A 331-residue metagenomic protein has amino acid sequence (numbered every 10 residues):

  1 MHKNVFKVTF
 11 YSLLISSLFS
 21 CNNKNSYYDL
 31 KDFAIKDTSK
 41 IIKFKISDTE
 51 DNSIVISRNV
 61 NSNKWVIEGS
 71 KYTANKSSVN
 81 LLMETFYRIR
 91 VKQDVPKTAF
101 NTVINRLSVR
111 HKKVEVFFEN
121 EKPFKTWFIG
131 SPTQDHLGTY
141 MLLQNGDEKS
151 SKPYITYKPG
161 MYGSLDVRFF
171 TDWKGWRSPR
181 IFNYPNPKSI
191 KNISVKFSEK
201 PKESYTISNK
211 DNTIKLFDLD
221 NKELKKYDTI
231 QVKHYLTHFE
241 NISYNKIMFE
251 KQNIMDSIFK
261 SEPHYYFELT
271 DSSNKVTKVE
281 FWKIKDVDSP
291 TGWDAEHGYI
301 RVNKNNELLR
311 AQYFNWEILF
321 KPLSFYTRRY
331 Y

Functional and structural regions predicted by a protein language model:
M1-T9: Bacterial N-terminal signal peptides that target proteins for export
F6, L13, S17, C21-Y331: Secondary-structure "cap/kink" motif recognition
